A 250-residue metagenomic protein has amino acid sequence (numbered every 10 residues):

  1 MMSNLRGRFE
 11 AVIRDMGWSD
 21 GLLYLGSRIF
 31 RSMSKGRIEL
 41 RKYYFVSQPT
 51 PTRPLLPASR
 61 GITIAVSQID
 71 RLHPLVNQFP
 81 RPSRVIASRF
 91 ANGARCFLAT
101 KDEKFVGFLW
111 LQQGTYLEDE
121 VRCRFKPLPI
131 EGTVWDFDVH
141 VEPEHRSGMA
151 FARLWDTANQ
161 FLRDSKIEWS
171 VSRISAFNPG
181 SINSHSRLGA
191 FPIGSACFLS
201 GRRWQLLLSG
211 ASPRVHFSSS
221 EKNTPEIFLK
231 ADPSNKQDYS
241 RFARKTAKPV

Functional and structural regions predicted by a protein language model:
M1-Q78, P82-I86: Acyl-donor-binding surface of acyltransferase catalytic domains
K42-V46, F191-L206: Conserved catalytic-core motifs of GNAT/GCN5-like acyltransferases
I64, F79-A87, R124, P129-W135 (+1 more regions): Glycine-rich adenosyl-nucleotide cofactor-binding module
N92, T100, K104-W135: Conserved acyl-donor/pantetheine-binding loop and adjacent beta-alpha core of acyl/acetyltransferases and related
D138-D164, N183, R187: Conserved acetyl-CoA-binding loop-helix of GNAT-fold acetyltransferases
L162-I174, A196: Conserved GNAT acetyl-CoA-binding A-motif
A176-G194: Conserved active-site alpha-helix within GNAT-family acetyltransferase domains
S219-V250: Long, compositionally biased intrinsically disordered regions
